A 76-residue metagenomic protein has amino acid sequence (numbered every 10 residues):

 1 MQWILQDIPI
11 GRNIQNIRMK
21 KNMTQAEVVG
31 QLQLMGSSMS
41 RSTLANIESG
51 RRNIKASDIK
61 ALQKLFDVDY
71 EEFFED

Functional and structural regions predicted by a protein language model:
M1-K21, G30: A short, Lys/Arg-rich alpha-helix, primarily the initiator
G11, N22, S38, N53-A56: Residue at a beta-strand N-cap/secondary-structure junction
N13, T43-N46, E72: Residue-level recognition of specific faces of alpha-helices
I14, Q25, R41, A56-I59: Helix-turn-helix DNA-binding elements, focusing on the entry/boundary residues of the two helices that contact DNA
Q15, M19, Q33-L34, S49 (+1 more regions): Residue-level detection of the helix-turn-helix DNA-binding "recognition helix"
M23-N46: Short alpha-helical DNA-recognition segment
R51-E72: DNA major-groove recognition helix of helix-turn-helix/homeodomain DNA-binding modules
E75: Phosphate-coordinating loops and pocket residues in cytosolic domains that bind phosphorylated ligands
